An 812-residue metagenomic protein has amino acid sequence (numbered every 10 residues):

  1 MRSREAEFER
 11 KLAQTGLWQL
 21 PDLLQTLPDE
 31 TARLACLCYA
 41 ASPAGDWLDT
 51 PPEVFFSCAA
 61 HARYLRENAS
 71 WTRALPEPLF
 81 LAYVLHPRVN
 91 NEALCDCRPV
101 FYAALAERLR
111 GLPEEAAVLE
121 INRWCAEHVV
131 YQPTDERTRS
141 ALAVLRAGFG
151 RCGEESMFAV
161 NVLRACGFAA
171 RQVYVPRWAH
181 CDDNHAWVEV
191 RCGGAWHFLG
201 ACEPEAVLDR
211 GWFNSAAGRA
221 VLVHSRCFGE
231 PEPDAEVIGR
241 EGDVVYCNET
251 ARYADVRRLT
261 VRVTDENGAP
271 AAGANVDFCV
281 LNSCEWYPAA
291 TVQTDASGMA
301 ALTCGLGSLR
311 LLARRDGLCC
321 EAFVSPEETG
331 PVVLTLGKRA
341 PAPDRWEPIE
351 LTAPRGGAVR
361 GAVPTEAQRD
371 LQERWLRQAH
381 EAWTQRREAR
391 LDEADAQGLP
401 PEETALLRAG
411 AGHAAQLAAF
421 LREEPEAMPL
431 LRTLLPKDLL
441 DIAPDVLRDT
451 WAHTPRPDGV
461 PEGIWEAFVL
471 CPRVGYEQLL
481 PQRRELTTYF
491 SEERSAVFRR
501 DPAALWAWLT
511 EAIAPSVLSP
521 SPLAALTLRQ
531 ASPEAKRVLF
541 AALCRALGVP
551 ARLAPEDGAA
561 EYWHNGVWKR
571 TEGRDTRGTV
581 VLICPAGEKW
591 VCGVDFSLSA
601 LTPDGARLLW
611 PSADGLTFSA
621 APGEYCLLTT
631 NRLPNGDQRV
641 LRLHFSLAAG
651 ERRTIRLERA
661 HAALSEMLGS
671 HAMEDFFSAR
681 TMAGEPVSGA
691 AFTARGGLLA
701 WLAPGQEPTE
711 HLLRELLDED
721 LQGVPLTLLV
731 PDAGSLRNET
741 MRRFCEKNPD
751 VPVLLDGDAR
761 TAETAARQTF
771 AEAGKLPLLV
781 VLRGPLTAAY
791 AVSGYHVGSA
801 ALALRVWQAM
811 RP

Functional and structural regions predicted by a protein language model:
S3-A147, D183, T365-L528, V538: Secondary-structure boundary elements
A103, E107-R123, Q132-L142, A147-R240 (+5 more regions): Hydrophobic/aromatic-rich core segments of domains that either
G193, G298-L311, R315-L318, V324-E328 (+3 more regions): Short Pro-Gly-centered beta-turn/loop motif in secreted/extracellular proteins
R257-G268, G578-W590, S665: A short, amphipathic beta-strand motif
E266-E285, L306-G307, A586-R607, A672-D675: Short, ordered, surface-exposed loop/turn motifs in non-cytosolic proteins
N282-C304, T602-L616, A621: Short, acidic Ser/Thr/Gly-rich low-complexity loop/linker segments typical of extracellular and cell-surface proteins
M741-L776: Short, internal strand/loop/helix patches that form the active-site neighborhood or redox-interaction surface
P785-R811: Non-catalytic, surface beta->alpha helical segment in thiol-disulfide oxidoreductase systems
